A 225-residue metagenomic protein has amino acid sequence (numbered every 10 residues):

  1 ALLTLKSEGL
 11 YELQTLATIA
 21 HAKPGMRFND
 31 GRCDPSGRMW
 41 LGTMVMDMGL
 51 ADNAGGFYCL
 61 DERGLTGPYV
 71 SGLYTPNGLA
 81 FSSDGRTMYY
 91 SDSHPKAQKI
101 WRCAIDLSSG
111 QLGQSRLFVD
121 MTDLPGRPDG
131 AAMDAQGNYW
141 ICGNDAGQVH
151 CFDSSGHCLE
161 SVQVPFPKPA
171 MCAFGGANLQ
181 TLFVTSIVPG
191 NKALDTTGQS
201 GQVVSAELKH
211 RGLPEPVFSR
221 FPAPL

Functional and structural regions predicted by a protein language model:
A1-L2, G55-Y58, K99-W101, Q148-H150 (+1 more regions): A short loop-to-beta-strand structural motif that recurs across blades of beta-propeller domains
L5-G9, R102-Q111, L208-L213: Short loop/turn segments immediately following beta-strands, especially the blade-tip and inter-blade linker loops
L10-Y69: Hydrophobic alpha-helical segments and helix pairs
Q14-H21, G64-S71, Q114-M121, H157-V162: A short beta-strand motif characteristic of beta-propeller blades
H21-R38, V70-T87, M121-N138, F166-T181 (+2 more regions): Beta-rich, blade/repeat-based domains predominating in secreted/periplasmic proteins but also intracellular
M39-T43, Y89-S91, W140-C142, F183-T185: Residue position within the beta-strands of beta-propeller blades
M48-G55, S93-K99, N144-D145, A193-Q199: Short, solvent-exposed loop/turn segments at conserved positions within beta-propeller repeat blades
C103-I105, Q114, V119-L159: Loop/turn-rich, solvent-exposed surfaces of beta-rich toroidal or solenoidal domains
